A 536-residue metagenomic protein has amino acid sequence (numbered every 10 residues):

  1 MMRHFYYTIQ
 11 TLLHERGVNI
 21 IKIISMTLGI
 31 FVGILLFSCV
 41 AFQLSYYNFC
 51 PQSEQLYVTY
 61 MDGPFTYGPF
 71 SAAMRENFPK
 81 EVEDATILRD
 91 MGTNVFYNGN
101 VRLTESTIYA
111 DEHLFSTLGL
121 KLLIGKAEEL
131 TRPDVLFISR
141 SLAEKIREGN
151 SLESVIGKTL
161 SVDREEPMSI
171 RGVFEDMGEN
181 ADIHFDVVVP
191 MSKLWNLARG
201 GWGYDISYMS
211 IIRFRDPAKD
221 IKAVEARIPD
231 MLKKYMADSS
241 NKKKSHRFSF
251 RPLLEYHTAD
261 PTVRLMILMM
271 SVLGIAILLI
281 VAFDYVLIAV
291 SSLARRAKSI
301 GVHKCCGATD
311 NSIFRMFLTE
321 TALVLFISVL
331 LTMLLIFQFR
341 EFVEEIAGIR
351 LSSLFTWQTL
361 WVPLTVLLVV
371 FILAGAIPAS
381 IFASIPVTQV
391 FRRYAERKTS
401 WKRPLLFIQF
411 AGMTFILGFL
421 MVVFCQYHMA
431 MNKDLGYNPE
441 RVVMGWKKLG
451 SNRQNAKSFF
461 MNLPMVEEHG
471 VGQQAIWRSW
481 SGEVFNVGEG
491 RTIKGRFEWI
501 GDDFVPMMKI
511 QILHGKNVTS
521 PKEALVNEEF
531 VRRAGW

Functional and structural regions predicted by a protein language model:
M1-F5, I9-I20, C50, R227-A276 (+4 more regions): Membrane-helix entry/capping segments
F5-G17, V281-V324, S384-Y394: Intracellular coupling helices
Y7, T11-S45, K402-Q426, Y437: Short, strongly hydrophobic transmembrane alpha-helices
I21-V32, I267-L287, E320-T332, V362-L367 (+2 more regions): Alpha-helical transmembrane segments of integral membrane proteins
L35, K233-K234, T321-I385, C425: Small-residue-rich transmembrane alpha-helices
L36-V95, R102, S106-I108, G203-R213 (+4 more regions): Membrane-proximal extracellular/periplasmic loop immediately following the first transmembrane helix
L44-S53, D186-V189, K193-W195, F250 (+4 more regions): Short juxtamembrane loops and helix-capping segments at transmembrane helix boundaries of multi-pass membrane proteins
D111-I124, I138-T262, S458, N462-W536: Mid-to-C-terminal secondary-structure elements that act as membrane-proximal/extracytoplasmic interface segments
